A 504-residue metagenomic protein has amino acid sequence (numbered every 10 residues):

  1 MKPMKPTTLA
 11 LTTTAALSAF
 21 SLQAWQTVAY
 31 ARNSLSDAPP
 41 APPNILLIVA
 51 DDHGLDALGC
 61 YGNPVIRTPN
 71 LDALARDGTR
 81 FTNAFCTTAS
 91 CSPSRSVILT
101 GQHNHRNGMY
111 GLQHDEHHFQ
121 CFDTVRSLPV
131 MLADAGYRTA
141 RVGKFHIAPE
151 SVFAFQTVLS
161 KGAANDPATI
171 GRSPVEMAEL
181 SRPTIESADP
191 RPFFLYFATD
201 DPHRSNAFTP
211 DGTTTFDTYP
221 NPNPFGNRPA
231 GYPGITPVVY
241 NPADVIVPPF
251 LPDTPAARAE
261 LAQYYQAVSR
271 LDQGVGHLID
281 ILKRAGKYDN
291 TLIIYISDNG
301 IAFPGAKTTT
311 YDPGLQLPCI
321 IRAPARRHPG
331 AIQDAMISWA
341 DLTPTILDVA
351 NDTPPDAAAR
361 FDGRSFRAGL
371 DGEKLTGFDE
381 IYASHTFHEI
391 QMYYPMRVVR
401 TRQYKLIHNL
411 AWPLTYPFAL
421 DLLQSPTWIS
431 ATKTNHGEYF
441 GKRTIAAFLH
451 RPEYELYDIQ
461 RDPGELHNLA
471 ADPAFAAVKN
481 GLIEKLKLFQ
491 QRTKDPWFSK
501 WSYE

Functional and structural regions predicted by a protein language model:
K2-T14: Bacterial N-terminal signal peptides that target proteins for export
L17-T27: C-terminal segment of classical bacterial N-terminal signal peptides
W25-A41, R76: N-terminal pre-domain segments of enzymes
P39-P43, D52-V65, T82, A89 (+11 more regions): Active-site-proximal cap/lid insertion segments
N63-R95, G101-H105, P129, A133-A140 (+2 more regions): Short, structured active-site-proximal loop/turn typified by the sulfatase FGly-forming signature C/S-X-P-X-R
V97-L195, D201-F208: Catalytic-site neighborhoods of secreted/periplasmic enzymes that process anionic sulfate/phosphate groups
G363-A368, F378-I381: Polar, glycine-rich mid-to-C-terminal structural blocks that act as macromolecule-binding/assembly scaffolds
P395-L410: Aromatic-lined glycan-binding groove of carbohydrate-active enzymes
